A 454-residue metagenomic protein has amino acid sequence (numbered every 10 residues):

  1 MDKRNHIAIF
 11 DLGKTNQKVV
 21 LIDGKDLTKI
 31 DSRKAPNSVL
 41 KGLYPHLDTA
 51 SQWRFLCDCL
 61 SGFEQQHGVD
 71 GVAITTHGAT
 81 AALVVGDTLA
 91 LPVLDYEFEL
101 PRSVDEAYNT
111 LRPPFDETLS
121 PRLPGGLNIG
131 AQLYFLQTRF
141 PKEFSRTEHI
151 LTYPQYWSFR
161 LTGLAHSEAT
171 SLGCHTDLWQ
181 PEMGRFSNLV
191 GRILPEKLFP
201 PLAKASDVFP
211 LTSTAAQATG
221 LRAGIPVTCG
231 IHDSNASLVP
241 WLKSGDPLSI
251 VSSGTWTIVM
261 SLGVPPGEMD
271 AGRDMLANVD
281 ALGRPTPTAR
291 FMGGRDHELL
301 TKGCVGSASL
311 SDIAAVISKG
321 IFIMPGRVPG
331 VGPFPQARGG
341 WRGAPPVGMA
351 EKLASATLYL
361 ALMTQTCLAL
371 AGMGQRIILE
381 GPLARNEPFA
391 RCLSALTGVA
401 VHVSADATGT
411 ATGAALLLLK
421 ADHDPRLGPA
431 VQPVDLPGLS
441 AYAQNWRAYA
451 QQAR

Functional and structural regions predicted by a protein language model:
M1-V93, S103, R146, Q217 (+4 more regions): N-terminal glycine/serine-rich phosphate-binding loop of ATP-dependent small-molecule kinases, especially carbohydrate
A8-I9, N109-L123, N128-H166, D177-R192 (+2 more regions): Active-site core segments that coordinate phosphate-bearing ligands/cofactors across diverse enzyme families
K34-L40, L94-R102, G173, T255-T257 (+1 more regions): Short, acidic/turn-prone active-site loops that include or flank metal/cofactor- and phosphate-binding residues
S61-E97, P121-L127, P154, S158-Q180 (+1 more regions): Short beta-strand-loop/turn "lid" adjacent to the catalytic site in phosphate-handling enzymes
G68, P195-L198, M373: Short loop/turn motifs at secondary-structure junctions
E99-P113: Hinge/lid segment of periplasmic solute-binding proteins
R192-D207: A conserved helix-loop-beta module that forms one wall/lid of the active-site cleft in ATP-utilizing catalytic domains
